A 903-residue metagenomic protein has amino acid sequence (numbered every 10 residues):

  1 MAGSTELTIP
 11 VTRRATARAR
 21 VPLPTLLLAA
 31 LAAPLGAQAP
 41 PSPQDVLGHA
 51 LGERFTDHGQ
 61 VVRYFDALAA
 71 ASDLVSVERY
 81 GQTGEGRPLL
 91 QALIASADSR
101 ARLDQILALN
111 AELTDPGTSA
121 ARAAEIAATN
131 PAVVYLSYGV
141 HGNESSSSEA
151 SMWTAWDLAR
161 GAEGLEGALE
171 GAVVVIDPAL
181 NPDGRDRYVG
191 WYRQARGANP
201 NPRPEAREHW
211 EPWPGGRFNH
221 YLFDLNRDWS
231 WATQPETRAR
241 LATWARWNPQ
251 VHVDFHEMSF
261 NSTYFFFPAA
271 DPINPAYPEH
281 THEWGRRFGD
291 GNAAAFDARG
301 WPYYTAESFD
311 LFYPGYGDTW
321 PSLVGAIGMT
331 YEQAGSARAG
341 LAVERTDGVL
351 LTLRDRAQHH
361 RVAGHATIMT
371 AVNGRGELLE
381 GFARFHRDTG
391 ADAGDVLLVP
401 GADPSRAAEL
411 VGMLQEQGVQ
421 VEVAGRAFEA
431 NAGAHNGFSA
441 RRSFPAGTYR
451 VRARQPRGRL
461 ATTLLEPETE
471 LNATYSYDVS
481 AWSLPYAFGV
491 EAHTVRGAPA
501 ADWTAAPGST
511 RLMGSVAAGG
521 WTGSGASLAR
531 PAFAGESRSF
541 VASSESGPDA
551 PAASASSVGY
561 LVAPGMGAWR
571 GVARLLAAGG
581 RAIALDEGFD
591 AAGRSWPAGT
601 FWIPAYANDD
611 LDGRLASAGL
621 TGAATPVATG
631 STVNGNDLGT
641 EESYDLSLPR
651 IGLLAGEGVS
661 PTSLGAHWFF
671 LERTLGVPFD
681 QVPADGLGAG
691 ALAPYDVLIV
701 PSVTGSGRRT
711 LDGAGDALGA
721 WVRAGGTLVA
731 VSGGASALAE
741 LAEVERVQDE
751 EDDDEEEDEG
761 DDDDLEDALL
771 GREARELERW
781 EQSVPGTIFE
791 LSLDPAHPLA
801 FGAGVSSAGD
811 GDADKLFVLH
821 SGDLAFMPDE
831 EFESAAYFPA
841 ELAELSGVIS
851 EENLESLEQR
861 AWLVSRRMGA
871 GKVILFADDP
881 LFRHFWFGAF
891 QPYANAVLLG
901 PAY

Functional and structural regions predicted by a protein language model:
M1-R20: N-terminal secretory signal peptides that target proteins for export/translocation
P22-P34: Bacterial N-terminal signal peptides
Q38-S145, E149-V173, Y221, R227 (+6 more regions): Intrinsic-disorder/low-complexity accessory segments
L169-Y188, P785: Short, conserved secondary-structure transition motifs
D177-P182, Y192, F255-S262, G734-A735: Short, solvent-exposed turn/loop segments enriched in Gly/Ser/Thr/Pro and often Arg
D186-P202: Aromatic- and acidic-residue-enriched segments that line the glycan-binding/catalytic groove of carbohydrate-active
R203-F223, D764: Aromatic- and acidic-residue-enriched carbohydrate-binding clefts of CAZyme catalytic domains
D254-F255, V700: Conserved beta-strand positions
